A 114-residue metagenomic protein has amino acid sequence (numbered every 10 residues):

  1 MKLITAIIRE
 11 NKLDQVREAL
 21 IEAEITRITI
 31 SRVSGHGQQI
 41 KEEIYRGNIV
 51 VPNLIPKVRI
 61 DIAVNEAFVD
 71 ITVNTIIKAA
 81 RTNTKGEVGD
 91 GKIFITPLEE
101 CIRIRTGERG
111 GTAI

Functional and structural regions predicted by a protein language model:
M1-I114: Positively charged, small/polar-rich N-terminal and surface patches that mediate targeting and assembly and bind
